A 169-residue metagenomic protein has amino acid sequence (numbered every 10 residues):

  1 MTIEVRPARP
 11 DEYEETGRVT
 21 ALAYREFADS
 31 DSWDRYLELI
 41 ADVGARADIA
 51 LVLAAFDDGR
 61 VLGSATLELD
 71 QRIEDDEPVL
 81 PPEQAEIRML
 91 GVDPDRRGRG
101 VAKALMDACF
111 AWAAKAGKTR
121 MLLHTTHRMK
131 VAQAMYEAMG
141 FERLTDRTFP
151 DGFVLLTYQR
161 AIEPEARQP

Functional and structural regions predicted by a protein language model:
M1-D11, I162-P169: Conserved N-terminal entry element of GNAT/NAT acetyltransferase domains
E4-P7, A54, T157: Conserved beta-strand positions that form and line the central face of beta-propeller blades
P10-E14, R18-P94, M106-A108, W112 (+1 more regions): Acetyl-CoA-dependent GNAT
L22, P81-A85, T119-L122, T126-M139 (+1 more regions): C-terminal "cap" of GNAT-fold acetyltransferases
G59, G63, G100-A102, G140: Conserved phosphate-binding and hydrolysis motifs of nucleotide-dependent enzymes
D93-D95, R99, H127-R128: Active-site acidic-Proline motif in GNAT/NAT acetyltransferases
G98-A111, E137-A138: Conserved acetyl-CoA-binding loop-helix of GNAT-fold acetyltransferases
R99, K115-T119: Short coil/turn segments at alpha/beta junctions that flank glycine-rich nucleotide-binding fingerprints
